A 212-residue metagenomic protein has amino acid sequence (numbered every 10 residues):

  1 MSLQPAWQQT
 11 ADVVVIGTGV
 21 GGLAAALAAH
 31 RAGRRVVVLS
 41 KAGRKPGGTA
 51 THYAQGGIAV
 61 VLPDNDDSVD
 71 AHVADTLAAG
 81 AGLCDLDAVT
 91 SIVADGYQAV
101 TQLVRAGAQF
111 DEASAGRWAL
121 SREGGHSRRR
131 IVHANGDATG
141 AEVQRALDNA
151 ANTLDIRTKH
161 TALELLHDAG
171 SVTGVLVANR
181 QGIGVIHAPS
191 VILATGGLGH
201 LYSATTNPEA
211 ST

Functional and structural regions predicted by a protein language model:
M1-V13, R31: Extreme N-terminal leader/targeting segments of oxidoreductases
Q8-A11, Q181-S190: Core beta-strand elements of the Rossmann-like FAD/NAD(P) dinucleotide-binding domain in flavoenzyme oxidoreductases
V13-V38: N-terminal Rossmann-like FAD-binding beta1-loop-alpha1 element of flavoenzymes
T18, G136, Q181-G184, L201-E209: Alpha-helix N-cap/helix-initiation motif
A24, A28, T49-A50, V191: Hydrophobic/aromatic ligand-binding patch that stacks against planar heteroaromatic rings of cofactors or nucleotides
A32-R34, G43, T206-S211: A glycine- and small-aliphatic-rich helix-loop capping segment at beta-alpha/alpha-beta transitions that lines
K41-T173, V177-N179, A194, H200: Conserved N-terminal/central alpha/beta ligand/cofactor-binding core
S190-T212: Glycine-rich loop(s) and the adjacent beta-strand/alpha-helix scaffold that form part
